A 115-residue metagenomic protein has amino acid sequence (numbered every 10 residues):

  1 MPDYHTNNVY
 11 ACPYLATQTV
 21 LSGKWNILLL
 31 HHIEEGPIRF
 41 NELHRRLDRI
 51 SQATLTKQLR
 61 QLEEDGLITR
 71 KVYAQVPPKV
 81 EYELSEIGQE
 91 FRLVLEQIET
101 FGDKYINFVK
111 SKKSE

Functional and structural regions predicted by a protein language model:
M1-V9: N-terminal intrinsically disordered/low-complexity leader segments
P2, H31, Q89-E115: Amphipathic alpha-helical dimerization/coiled-coil segments that flank or bridge DNA-binding/regulatory modules
N8-T54, Q75, E81, K112: N-terminal helix-turn-helix DNA-binding core of bacterial DNA-binding proteins
Q58: Residues within the DNA-recognition helix of helix-turn-helix
Q61: Alpha-helical DNA-recognition elements
A74-I98: Basic, amphipathic "hinge/linker" alpha-helix immediately C-terminal to the N-terminal HTH DNA-binding motif
